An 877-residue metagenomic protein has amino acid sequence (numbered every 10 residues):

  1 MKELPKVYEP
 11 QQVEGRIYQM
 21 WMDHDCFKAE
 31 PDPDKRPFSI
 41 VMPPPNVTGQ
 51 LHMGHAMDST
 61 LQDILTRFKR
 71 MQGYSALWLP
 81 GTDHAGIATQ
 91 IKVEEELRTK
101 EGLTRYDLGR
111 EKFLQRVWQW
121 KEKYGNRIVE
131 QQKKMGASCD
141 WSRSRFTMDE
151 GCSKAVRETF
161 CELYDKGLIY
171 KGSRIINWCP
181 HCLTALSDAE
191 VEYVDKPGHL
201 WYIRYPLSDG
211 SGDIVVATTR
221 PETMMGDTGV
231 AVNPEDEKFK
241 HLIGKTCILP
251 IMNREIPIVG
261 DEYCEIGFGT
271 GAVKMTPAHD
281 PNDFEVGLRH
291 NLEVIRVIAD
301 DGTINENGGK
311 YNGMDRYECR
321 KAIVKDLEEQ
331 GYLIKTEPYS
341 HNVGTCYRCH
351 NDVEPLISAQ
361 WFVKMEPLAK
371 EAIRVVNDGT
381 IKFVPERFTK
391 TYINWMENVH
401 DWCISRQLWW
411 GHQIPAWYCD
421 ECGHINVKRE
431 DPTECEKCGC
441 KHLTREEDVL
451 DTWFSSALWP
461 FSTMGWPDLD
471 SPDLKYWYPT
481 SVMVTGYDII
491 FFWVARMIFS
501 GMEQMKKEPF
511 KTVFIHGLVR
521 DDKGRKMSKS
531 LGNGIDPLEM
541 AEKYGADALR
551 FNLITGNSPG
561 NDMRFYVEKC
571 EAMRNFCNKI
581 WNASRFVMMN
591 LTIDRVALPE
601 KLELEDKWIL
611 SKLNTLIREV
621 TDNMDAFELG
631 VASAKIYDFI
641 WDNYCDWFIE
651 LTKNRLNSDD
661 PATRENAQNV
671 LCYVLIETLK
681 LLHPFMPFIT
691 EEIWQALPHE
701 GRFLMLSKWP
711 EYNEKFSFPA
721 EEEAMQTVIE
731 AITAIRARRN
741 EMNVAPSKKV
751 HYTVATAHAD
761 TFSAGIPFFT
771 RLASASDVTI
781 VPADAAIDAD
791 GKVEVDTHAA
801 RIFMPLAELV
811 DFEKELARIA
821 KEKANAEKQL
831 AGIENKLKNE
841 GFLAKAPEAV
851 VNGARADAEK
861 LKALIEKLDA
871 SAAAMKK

Functional and structural regions predicted by a protein language model:
M1-M53, A76, I334, Y347 (+1 more regions): Non-catalytic terminal extensions that flank enzyme cores
K2, V7, R16, M20-H24 (+12 more regions): Residue patterns forming the tRNA-binding/recognition surfaces of aminoacyl-tRNA synthetases and related DALR
D32-V93, T147, V156, V216-T218 (+6 more regions): N-terminal catalytic cores of NTP/NDP-binding nucleotidyl/phosphoryl-transfer enzymes
P33-K35, P43-P44, L77-Q90, S144-C152 (+3 more regions): Short, solvent-exposed turn/loop segments enriched in Gly/Ser/Thr/Pro and often Arg
A56-I64, I214-T246, V273-D280, H290-R296 (+4 more regions): Extended active-site and interfacial segments that coordinate phosphate-rich ligands in large catalytic machineries
R67-S75, E96-Y106, E130, K134-C139 (+17 more regions): Secondary-structure transition/capping motifs at alpha-helix termini and the adjoining loop/turn into the next element
Y202, N394-F454, L458, E503-A546 (+2 more regions): Feature 926 captures the class I aminoacyl-tRNA synthetase adenylation module centered on the KMSKS loop
N253-V259, E447-Y478, D642, D646-I649: Active-site-adjacent "gating/activation" loops or surface patches in catalytic cores
